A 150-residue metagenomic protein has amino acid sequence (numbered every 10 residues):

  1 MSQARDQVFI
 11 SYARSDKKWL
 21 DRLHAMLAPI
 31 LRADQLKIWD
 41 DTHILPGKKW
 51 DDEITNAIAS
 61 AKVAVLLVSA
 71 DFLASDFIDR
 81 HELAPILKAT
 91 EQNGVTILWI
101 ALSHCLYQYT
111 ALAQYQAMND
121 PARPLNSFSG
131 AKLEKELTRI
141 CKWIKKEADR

Functional and structural regions predicted by a protein language model:
M1-I30, K48-D52, G94-R150: C-terminal interaction surface of TIR/SEFIR-family domains
R5, F9, L36, D40 (+2 more regions): Generic, low-specificity signal for short hydrophobic/alpha-helical stretches with a mild N-terminal bias, encompassing
A25-N56, A70-E82, P124-K132: Conserved BB-loop
A33-L36, A61-A64, A89-N93, A122-S127: Glycine-rich loops and low-complexity Gly/Arg-rich segments that provide flexible linkers or classic glycine-based
T55-Q108, W143: Conserved beta-strand-loop-alpha-helix hinge of the TIR/SEFIR fold
